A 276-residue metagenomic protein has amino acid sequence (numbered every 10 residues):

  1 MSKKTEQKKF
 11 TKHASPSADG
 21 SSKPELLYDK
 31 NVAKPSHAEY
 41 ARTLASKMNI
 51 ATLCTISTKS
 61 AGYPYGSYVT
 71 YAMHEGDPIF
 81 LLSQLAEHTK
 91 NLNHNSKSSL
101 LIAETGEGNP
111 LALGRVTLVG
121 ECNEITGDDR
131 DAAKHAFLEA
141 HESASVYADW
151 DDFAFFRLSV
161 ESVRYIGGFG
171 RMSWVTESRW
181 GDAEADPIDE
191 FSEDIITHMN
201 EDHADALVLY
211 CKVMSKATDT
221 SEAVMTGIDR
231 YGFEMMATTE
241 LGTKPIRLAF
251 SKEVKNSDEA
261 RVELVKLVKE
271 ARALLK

Functional and structural regions predicted by a protein language model:
M1-K276: Binding-site signature for planar aromatic cofactors or substrates
